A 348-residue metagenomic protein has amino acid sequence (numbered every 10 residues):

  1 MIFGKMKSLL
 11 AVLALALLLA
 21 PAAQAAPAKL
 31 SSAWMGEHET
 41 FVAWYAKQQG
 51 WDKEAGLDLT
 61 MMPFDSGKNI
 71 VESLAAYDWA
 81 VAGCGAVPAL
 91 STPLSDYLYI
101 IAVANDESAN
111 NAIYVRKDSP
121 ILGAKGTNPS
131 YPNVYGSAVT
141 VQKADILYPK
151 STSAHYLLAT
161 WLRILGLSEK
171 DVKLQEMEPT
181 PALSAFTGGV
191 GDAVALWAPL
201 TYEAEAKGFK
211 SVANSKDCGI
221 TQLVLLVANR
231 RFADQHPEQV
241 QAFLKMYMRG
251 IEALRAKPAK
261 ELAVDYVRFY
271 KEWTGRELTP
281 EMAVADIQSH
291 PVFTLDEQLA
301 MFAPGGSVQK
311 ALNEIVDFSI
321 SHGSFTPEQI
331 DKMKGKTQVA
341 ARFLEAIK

Functional and structural regions predicted by a protein language model:
M1-A11: Bacterial N-terminal signal peptides that target proteins for export
L10-A20: Bacterial N-terminal signal peptides
A26-E169, K173-E176, D192-A195, N214 (+1 more regions): Short, glycine-/small- and polar/acidic-enriched structural segments that line small-molecule recognition paths
G36, P63-G67, D106, S151-H155 (+7 more regions): Solvent-exposed, acidic/flexible segments
T40, V71, A86-A89, H155 (+8 more regions): Extracytoplasmic/secreted envelope proteins and their assembly/folding machinery, especially bacterial periplasmic
P181-E272: Pocket-lining segment of extracytoplasmic ligand-binding domains
D234-S324: Secondary-structure end/capping motifs
Q309-K348: Conserved C-terminal helix/tail region of periplasmic/extracytoplasmic solute-binding proteins
